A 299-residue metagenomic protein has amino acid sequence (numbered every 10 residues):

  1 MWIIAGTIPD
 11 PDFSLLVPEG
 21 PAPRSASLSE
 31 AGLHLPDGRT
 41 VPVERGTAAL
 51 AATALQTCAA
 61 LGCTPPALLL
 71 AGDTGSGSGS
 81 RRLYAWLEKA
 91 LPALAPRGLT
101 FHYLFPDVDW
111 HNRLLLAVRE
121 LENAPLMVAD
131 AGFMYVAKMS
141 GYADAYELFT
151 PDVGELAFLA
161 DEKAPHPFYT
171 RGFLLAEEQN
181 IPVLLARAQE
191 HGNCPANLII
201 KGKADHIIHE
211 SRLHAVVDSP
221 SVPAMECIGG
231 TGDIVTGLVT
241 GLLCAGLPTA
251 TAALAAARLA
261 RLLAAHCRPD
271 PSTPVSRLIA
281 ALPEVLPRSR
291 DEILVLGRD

Functional and structural regions predicted by a protein language model:
M1-E30: Positively charged, low-complexity intrinsically disordered leader regions
E19-L116: Conserved N-terminal subdomain of the carbohydrate kinase-like
S29-P36, L175-E177, V217-T240: Gly/Ser/Thr-rich active-site loops/lids in small-molecule metabolic enzymes that frequently grip phosphoryl groups
L104-P182: Conserved beta-alpha-beta core of the PfkB/ribokinase-like small-molecule kinase fold
E178-C227: Conserved phosphate-donor
I181-H191, P248-A264, L278-P283: Short, well-structured alpha-helical segments that form the helix of a local strand-helix-strand
C227-L259: Short, small-residue alpha-helix embedded
R261-D299: Charged C-terminal helix
